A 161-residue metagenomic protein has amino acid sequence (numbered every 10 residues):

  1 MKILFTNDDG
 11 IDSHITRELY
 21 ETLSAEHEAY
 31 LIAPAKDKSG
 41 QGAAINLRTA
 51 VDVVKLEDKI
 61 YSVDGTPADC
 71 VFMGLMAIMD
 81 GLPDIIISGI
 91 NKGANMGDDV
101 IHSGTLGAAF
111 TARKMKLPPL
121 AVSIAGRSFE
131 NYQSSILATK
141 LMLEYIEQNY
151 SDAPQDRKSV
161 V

Functional and structural regions predicted by a protein language model:
I3, S13-A77, G81-L82: A cross-family phosphate/adenosyl-ligand binding-site feature
F5-D12, D99-V100: Short, glycine-rich nucleotide/cofactor-binding loops
D9-G10, A35-D37, T66, I90-A94 (+1 more regions): Acidic, glycine-rich active-site loops and adjacent beta-strand->loop/helix elements that engage anionic groups
G81-G126: Internal, conserved structured core segments that host functional sites
L120-N149: Short, glycine-/small-residue-rich phosphate/pyrophosphate-handling segment
N149-D156: Flexible, glycine/charged-enriched surface loops at secondary-structure junctions
V160-V161: Conserved small/polar residues in nucleotide/adenosyl-binding loops
